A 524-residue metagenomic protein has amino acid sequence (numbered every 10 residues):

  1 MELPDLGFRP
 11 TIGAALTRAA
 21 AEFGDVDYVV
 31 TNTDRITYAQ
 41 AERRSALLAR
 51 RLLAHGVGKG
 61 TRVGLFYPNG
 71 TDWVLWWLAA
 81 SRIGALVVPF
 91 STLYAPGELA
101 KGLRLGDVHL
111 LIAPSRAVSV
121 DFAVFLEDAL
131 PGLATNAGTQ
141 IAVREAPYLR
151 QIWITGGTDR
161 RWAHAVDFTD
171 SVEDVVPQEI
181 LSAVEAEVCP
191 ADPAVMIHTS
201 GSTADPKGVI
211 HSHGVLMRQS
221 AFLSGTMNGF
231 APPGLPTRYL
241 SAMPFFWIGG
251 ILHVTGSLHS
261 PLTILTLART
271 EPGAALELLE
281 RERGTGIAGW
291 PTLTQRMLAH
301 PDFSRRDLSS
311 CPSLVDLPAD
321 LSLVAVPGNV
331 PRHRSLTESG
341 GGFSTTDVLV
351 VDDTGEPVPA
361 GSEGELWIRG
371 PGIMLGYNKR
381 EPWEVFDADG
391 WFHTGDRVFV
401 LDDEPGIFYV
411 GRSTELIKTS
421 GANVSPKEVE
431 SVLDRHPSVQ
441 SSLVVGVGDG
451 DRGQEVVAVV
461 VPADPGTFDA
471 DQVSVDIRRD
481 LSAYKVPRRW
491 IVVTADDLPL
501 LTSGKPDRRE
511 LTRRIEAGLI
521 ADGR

Functional and structural regions predicted by a protein language model:
P4, F8, T17, D27-L78 (+4 more regions): Conserved AMP-binding/adenylate-forming core of the ANL superfamily
G24, E145-A146, R160-H198, A204-D205 (+3 more regions): Conserved pre-ATP/AMP-binding loop-to-beta segment of ANL
T37-A39, E185-E187, A194-A221: Conserved AMP-binding A3 loop
R50, Y94-L103, L111-A113, I287 (+4 more regions): AMP-binding/adenylate-forming catalytic core of the ANL superfamily
H55, L86-F168, A299-S304, D464-G466: Structural core segment of the AMP-binding/adenylate-forming
R150, S482-S503: AMP-binding/adenylate-forming catalytic domain of the ANL superfamily
D192, L262, P312, D320-G406 (+2 more regions): Conserved AMP-binding/adenylate-forming
M217-R238, F246-G286, H300: Conserved AMP-binding/adenylation subdomain of ANL enzymes
